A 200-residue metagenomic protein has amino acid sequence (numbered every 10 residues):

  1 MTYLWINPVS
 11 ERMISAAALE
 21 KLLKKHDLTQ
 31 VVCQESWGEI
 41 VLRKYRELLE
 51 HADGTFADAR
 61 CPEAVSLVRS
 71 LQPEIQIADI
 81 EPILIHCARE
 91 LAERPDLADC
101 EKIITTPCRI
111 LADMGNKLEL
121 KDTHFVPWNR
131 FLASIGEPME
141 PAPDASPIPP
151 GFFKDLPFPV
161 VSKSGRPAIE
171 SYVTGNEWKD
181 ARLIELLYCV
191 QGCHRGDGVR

Functional and structural regions predicted by a protein language model:
M1-R200: Iron-sulfur-associated redox domains of electron-transfer enzymes in respiratory and anaerobic energy metabolism
